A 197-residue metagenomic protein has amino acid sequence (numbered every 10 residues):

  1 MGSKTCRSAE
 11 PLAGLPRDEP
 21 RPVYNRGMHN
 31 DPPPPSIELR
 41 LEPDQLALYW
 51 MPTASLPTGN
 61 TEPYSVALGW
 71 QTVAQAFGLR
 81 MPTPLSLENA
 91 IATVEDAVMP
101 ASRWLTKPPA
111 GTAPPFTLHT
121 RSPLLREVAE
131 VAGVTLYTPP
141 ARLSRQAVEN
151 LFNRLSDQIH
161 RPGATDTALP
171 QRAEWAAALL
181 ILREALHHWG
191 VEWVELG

Functional and structural regions predicted by a protein language model:
L12-P22: N-terminal polybasic/positive-inside topogenic patches
N25-S36, S65-G197: Helical "lid/coupling" subdomains associated with nucleotide-phosphate turnover
R40: Conserved catalytic-loop position in the HRD/HxD motif
L46-P52, P57: Short beta-strand scaffold segments in enzyme catalytic cores
L56-Y64: Beta-strand initiation motifs
